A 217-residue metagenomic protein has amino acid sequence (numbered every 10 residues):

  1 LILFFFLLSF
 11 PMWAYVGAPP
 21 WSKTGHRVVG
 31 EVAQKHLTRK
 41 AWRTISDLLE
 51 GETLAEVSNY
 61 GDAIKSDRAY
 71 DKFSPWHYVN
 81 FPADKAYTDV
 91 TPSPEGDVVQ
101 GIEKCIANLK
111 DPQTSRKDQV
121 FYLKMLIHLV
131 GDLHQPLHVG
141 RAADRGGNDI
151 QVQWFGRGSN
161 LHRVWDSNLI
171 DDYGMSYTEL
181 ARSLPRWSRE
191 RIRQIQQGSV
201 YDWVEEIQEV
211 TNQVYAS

Functional and structural regions predicted by a protein language model:
I2-M12: Bacterial N-terminal signal peptides
Y15-L129, P136-S217: N-terminal, motif-rich segments that launch catalysis or mediate targeting to/interaction with membranes, typified by
